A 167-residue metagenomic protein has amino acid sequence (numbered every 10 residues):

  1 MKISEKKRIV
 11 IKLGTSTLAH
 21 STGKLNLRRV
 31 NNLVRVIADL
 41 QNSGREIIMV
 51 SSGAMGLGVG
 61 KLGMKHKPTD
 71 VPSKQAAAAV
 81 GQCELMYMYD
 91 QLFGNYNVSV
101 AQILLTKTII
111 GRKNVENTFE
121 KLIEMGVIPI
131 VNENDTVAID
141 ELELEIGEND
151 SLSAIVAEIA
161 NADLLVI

Functional and structural regions predicted by a protein language model:
M1-I167: Nucleotide/pyrophosphate-binding catalytic subdomain
